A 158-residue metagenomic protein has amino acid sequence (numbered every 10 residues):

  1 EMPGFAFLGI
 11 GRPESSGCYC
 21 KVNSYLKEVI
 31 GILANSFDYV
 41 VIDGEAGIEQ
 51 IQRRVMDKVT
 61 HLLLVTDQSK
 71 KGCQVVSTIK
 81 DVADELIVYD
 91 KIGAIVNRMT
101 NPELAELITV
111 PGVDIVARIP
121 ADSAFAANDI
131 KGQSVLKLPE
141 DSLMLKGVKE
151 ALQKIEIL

Functional and structural regions predicted by a protein language model:
E1-G31, I130: P-loop/Walker-type NTP enzyme "switch/lid" segment
F5, Y39-V41, S134-V135: Residue-level preference for the first positions of well-ordered beta-strands
E14, D122-S123: Residue-level detector of flexible, active-site-proximal loop/helix-junction positions within diverse enzyme catalytic
C20-A121, A127: Conserved catalytic-core segment of NTP-binding enzymes
K21, Q74, P139-K146: Conserved active-site and cofactor/substrate-binding residues in soluble primary-metabolism enzymes
D129-L143: C-terminal boundary of histidine-terminating zinc-finger modules
K146-L158: C-terminal alpha-helix
